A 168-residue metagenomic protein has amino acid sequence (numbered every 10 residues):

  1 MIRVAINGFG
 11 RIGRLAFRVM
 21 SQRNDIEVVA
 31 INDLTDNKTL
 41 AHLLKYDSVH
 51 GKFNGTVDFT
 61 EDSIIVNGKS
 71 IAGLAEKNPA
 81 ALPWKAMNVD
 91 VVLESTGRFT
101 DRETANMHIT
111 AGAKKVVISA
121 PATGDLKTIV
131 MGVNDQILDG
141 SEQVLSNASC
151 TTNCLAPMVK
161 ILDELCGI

Functional and structural regions predicted by a protein language model:
M1-I168: N-terminal Rossmann-like NAD(P) cofactor-binding subdomain of oxidoreductases, focused on the glycine-rich
